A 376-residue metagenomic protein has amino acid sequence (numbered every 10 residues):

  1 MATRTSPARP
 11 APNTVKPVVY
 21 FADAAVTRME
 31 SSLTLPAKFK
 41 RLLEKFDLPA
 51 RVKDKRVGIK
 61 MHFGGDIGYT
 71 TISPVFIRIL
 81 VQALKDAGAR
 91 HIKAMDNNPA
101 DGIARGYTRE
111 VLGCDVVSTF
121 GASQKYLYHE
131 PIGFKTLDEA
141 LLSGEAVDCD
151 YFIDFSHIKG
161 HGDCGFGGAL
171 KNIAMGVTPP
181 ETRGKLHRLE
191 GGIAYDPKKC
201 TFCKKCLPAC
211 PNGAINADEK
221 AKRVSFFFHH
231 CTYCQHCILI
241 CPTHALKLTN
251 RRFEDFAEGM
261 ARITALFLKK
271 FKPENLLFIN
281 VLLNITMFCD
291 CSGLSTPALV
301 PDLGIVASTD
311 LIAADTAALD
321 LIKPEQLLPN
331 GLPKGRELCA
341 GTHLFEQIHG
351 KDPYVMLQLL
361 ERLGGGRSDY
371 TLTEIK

Functional and structural regions predicted by a protein language model:
M1-K376: N-terminal and secondary-structure boundary signal
